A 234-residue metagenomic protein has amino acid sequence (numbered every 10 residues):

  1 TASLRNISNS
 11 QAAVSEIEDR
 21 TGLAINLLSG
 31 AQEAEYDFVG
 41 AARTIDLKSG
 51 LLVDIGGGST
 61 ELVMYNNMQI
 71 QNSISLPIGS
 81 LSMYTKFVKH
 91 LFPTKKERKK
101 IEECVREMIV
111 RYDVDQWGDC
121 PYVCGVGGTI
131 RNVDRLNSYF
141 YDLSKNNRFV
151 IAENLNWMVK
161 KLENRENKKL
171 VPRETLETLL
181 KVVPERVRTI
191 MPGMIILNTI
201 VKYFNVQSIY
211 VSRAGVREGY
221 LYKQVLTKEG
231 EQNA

Functional and structural regions predicted by a protein language model:
A2-S49, M64-N67, Q71-A234: Helical "lid/coupling" subdomains associated with nucleotide-phosphate turnover
D54: Class I SAM-dependent methyltransferase core
G58-M64: Acidic, divalent-metal-coordinating active-site segment for phosphoryl/phosphodiester hydrolysis, typified by short
